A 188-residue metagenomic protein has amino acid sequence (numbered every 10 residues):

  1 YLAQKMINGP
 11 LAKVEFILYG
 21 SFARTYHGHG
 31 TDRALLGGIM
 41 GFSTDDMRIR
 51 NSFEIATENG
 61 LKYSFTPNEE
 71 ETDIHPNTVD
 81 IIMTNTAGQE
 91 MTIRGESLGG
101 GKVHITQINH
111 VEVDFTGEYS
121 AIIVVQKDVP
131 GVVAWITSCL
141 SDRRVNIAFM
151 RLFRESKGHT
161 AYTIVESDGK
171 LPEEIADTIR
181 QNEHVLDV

Functional and structural regions predicted by a protein language model:
Y1-Q4, L35-I39: Buried hydrophobic packing segments
Y1-V14, A87-E96: N-terminal-biased segments
M6-E15, G20-G30: N-terminal glycine-rich anion-binding loops that anchor highly charged ligand groups
H27, G37-F42, M47-T57, Y63-N77 (+1 more regions): A conserved regulatory-domain signal marking ACT and ACT-like small-molecule sensing domains and adjacent regulatory
D32, I81: Short, surface-exposed amphipathic charged segments that create phosphate/polyanion-binding patches used for binding
